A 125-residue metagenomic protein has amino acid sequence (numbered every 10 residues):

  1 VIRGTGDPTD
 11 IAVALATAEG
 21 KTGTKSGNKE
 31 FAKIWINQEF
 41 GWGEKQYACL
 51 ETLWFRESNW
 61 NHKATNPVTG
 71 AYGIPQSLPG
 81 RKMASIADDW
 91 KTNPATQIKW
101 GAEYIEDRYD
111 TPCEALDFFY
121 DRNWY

Functional and structural regions predicted by a protein language model:
V1-G23: Membrane-proximal envelope biogenesis segments
G20-Y125: Peptidoglycan cell-wall recognition and remodeling modules
